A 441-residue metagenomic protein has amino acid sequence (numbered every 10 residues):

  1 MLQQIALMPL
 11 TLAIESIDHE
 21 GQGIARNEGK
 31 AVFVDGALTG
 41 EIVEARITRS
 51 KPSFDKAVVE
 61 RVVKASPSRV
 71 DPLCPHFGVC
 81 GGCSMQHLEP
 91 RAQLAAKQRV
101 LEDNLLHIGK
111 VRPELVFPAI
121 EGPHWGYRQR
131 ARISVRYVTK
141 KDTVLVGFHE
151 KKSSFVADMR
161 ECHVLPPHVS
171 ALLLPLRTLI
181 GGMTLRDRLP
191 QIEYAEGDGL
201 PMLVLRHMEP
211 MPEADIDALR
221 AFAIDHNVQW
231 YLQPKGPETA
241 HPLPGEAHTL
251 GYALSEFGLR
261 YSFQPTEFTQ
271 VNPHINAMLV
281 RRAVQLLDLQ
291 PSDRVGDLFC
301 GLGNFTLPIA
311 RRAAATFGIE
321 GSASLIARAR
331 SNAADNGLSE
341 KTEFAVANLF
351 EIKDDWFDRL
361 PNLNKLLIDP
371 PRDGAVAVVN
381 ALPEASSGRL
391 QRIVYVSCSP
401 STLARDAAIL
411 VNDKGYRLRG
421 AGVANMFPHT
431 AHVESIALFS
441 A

Functional and structural regions predicted by a protein language model:
M1-P72, H76, E340, F344 (+1 more regions): Terminal RNA-binding accessory module
L2-T11, H19, P210-A441: Rossmann-like S-adenosyl-L-methionine
G23-E28, G147-E150, A329: Short, acidic/hydrophobic/Gly-rich beta-strand patch recurrent on exposed beta strands that often constitutes part
E60-P72, G78-L189: Extended interfacial segments that mediate partner engagement and assembly in macromolecular machines
F117-H124, P190-Y194, K235-A240, G422-F427: Short, solvent-exposed loop/turn elements at beta->coil junctions and helix N-caps that rim active or binding pockets
S154-R160, P201-V204, F263: Short small-residue beta-strand/loop micro-motif enriched in glycine and branched aliphatics
